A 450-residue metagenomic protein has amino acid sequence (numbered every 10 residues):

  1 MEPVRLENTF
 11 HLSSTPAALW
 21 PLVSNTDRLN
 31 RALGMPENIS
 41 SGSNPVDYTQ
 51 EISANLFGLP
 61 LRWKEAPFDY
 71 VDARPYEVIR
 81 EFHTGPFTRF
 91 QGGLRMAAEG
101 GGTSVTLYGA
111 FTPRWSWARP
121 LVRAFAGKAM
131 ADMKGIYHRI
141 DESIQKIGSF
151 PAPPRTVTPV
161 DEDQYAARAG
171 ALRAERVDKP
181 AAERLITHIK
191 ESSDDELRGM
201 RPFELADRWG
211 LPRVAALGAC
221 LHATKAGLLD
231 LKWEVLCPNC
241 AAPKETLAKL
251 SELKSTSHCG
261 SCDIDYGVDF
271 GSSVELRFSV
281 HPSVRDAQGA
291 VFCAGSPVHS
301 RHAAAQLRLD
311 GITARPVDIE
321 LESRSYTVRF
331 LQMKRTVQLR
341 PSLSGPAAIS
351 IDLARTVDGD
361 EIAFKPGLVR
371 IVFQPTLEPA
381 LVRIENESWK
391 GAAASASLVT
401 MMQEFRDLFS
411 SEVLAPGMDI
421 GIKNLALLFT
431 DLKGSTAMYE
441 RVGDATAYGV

Functional and structural regions predicted by a protein language model:
M1, A110-R155: A conserved amphipathic terminal alpha-helix motif
M1-P45: Hydrophobic ligand-binding cavity/cleft-lining segments
R31, N38, S53-S104, Y108-P113: Hydrophobic-ligand binding "helix-grip"
A166-A248: A broadly conserved sequence feature marking short terminus-proximal activation segments in nucleic acid-centric
G210, H222-C293: Cys/His-rich short segments
R285-K390: N-terminal accessory interaction module
A363-K423: Regulatory cytosolic signal-relay segments
L408-V450: Catalytic NTP-binding/metal-coordinating core of nucleotidyl cyclase/transferase enzymes
